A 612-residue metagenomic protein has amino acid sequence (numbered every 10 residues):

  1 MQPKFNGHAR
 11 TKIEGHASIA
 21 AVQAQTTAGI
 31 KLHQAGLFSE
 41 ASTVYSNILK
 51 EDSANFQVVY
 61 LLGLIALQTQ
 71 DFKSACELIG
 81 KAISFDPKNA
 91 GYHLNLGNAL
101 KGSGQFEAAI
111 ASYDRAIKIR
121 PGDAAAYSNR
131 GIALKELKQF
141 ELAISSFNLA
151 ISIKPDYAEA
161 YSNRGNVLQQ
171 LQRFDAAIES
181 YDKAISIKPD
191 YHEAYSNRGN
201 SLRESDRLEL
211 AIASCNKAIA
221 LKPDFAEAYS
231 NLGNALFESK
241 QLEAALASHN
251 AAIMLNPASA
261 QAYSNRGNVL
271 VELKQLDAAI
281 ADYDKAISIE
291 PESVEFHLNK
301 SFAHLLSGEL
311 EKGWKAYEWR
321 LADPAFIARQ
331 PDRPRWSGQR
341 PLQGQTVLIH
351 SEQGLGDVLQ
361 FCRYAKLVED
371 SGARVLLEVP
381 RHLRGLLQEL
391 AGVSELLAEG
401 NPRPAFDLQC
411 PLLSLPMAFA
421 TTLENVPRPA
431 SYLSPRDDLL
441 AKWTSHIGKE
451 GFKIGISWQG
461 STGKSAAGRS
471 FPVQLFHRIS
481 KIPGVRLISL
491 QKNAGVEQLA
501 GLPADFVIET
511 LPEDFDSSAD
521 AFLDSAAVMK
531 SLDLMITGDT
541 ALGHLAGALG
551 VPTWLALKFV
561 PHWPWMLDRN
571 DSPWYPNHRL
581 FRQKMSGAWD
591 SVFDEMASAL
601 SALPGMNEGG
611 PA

Functional and structural regions predicted by a protein language model:
M1-A612: Alpha-helical solenoid repeat scaffolds of the TPR/TPR-like class and their adjacent stem/linker regions that mediate
